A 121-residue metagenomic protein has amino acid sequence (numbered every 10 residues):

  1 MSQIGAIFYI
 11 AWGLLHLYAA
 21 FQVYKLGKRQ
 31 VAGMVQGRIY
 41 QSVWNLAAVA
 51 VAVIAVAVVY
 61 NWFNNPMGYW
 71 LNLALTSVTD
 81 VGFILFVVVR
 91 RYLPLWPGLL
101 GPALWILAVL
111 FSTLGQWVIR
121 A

Functional and structural regions predicted by a protein language model:
M1-A11, G68-L73: Interfacial segments of alpha-helical transmembrane regions
M1-I4, F63, Q116-A121: Helix-coil boundary and interhelical linker segments in multi-pass alpha-helical membrane proteins
L14-V23, V31-Y60, A74-T79: Core segments of alpha-helical transmembrane spans in multipass integral membrane proteins
A19, W105-A121: Membrane-water interface at the C-terminal end of transmembrane alpha helices
A32-Q36, G68-L71, Y92-A103: Non-cytosolic membrane-interface motifs at loop->transmembrane helix junctions
V49, G68-F86, W105-A108: Hydrophobic alpha-helical membrane segments
D80-G101, G115-A121: Membrane-helix boundary connector in multi-pass membrane proteins
